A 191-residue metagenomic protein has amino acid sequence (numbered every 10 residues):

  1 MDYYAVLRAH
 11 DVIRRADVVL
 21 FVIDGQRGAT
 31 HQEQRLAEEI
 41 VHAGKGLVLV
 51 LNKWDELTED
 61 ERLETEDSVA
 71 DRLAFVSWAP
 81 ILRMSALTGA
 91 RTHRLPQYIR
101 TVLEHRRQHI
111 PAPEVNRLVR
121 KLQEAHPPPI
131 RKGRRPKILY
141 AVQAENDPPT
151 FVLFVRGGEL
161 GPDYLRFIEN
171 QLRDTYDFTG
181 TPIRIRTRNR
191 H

Functional and structural regions predicted by a protein language model:
M1-L7, D11, R15-F21, Q26-H191: C-terminal-of-GTPase-core extension/linker across diverse P-loop GTPases
